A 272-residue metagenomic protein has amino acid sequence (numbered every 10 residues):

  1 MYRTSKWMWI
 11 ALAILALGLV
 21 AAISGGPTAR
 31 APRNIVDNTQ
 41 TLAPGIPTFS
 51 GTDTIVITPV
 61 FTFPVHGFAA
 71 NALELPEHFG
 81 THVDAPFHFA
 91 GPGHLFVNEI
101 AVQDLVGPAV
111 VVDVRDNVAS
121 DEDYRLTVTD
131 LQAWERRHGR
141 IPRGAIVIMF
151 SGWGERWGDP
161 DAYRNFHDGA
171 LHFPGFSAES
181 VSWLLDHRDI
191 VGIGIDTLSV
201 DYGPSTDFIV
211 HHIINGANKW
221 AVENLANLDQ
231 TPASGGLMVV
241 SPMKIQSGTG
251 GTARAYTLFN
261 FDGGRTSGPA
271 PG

Functional and structural regions predicted by a protein language model:
Y2, K6-W9, A22-G272: Active-/binding-site microenvironments in catalytic and ligand-binding cores
A11-V20: Bacterial N-terminal signal peptides
